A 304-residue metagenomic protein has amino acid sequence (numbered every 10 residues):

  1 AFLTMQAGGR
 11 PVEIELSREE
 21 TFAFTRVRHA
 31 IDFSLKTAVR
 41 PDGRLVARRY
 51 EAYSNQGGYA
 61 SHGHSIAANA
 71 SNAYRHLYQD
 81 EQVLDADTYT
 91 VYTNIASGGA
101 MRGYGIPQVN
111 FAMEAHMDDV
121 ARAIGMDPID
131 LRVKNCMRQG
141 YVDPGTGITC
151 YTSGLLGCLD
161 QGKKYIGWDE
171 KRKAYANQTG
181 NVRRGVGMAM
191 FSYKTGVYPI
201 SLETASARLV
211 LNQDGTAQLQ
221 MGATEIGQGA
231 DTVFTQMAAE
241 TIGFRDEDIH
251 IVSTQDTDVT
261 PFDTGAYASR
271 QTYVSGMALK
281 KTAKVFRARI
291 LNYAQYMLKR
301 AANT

Functional and structural regions predicted by a protein language model:
A1-T304: Structural alpha/beta core scaffold segments of enzyme domains
